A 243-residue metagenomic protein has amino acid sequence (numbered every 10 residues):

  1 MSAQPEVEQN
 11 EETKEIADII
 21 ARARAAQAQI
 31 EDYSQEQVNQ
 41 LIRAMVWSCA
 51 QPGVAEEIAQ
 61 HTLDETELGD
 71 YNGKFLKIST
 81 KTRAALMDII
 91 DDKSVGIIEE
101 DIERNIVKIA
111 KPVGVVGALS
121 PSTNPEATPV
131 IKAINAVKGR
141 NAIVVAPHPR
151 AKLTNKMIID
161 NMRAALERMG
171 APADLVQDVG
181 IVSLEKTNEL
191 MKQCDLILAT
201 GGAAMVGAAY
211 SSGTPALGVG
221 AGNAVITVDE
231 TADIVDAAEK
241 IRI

Functional and structural regions predicted by a protein language model:
M1-I106: N-terminal Rossmann-like NAD(P)+-binding subdomain of aldehyde/semialdehyde dehydrogenases
N10-T13, V130-I131, G207-I243: ALDH superfamily catalytic-core signature
S94-K108, V176-M191: A structured beta-alpha segment of the ubiquitous adenosine-cofactor-binding alpha/beta core
G96-T128: Glycine-rich active-site/cofactor-binding loop and its immediate structural neighborhood
K111-V113, T123-V176: A glycine-rich phosphate/pyrophosphate-binding beta-strand-loop-alpha-helix module
S120, A146-P149, G220-A221, D229-E230: Short beta->alpha connector loops at strand-helix junctions that form conserved, small/polar/Pro-enriched
N124-K132, V137, N155, A199 (+3 more regions): Short glycine/serine/threonine-rich phosphate/pyrophosphate-binding segments that cradle anionic phosphate groups
